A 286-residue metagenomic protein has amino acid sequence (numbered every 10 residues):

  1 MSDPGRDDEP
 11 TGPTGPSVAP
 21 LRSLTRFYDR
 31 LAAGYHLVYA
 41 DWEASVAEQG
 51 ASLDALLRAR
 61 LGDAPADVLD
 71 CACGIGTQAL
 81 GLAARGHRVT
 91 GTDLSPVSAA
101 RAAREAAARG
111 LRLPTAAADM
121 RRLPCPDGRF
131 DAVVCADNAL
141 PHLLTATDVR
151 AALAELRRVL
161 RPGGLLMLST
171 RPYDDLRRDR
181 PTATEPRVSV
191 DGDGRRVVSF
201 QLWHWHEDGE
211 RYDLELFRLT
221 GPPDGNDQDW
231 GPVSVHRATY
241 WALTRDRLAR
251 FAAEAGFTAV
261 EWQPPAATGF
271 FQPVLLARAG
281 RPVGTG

Functional and structural regions predicted by a protein language model:
S2-A66: Conserved class I S-adenosyl-L-methionine
A72-G76: Class I SAM-dependent methyltransferase "Motif I" SAM/SAH-binding loop
T77-R122: Class I SAM-dependent methyltransferase SAM/SAH-binding core
R121-A132: A short acidic, Gly/Pro-enriched loop at the edge of an enzyme's catalytic core that lines a small-molecule cofactor
R150-P162: A short glycine-rich, Lys/Arg-flanked "PGG" loop and its adjoining helix->strand segment in the class I
G163-T170: Conserved beta-strand signature within the Rossmann-like core of class I S-adenosyl-L-methionine
T170-D246: SAM-dependent methyltransferase
W241-G286: C-terminal lobe and adjacent flexible extensions of AdoMet/dcAdoMet transferase-like proteins
